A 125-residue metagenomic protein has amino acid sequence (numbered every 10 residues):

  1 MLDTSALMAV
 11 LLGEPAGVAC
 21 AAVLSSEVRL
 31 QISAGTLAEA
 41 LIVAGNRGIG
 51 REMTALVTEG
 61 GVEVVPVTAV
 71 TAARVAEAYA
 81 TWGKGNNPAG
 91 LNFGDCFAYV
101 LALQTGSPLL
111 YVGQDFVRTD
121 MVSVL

Functional and structural regions predicted by a protein language model:
M1-I32, I42-L56, L125: Short, well-structured N-terminal submotif of metal-dependent ribonuclease cores
D3, D95, G113-D115: Acidic active-site catalytic centers that drive phospho-/nucleotidyl reactions and related ester hydrolyses
L7-M8, L37, A72, F116-V117: A generic structural signal for short hydrophobic patches within well-formed alpha-helices
E27-L30, G61-E63, S107-P108: Short active-site oxyanion
G48-E63, T68-V70: Active-site-proximal, substrate-binding regions of enzyme catalytic domains and RNA-binding/basic surfaces
V65-P108: Active-site neighborhoods of divalent-metal-dependent phosphate/nucleic-acid chemistry enzymes
Y99, L103-L125: Acidic, PIN/NYN-like endoribonuclease modules and their adjacent C-terminal/linker elements
